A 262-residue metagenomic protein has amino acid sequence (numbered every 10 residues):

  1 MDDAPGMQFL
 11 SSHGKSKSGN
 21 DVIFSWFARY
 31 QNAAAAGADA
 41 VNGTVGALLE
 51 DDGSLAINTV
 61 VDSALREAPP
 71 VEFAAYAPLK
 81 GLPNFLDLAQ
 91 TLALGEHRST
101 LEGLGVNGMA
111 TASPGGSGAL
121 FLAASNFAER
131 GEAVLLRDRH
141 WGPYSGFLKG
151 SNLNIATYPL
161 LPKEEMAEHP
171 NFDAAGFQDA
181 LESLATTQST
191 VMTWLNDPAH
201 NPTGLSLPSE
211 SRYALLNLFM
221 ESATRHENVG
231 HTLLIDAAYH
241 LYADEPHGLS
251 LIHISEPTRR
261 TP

Functional and structural regions predicted by a protein language model:
M1-G14: Generic N-terminal amphipathic, Lys/Arg-enriched alpha-helix
M7, S16-P114: N-terminal small-domain helix-loop-helix segment of the aminotransferase-like
A36, A40, T187-T190, R225 (+1 more regions): A general structural signal for well-ordered secondary-structure junctions
V45, Y158-P162, E256: Active-site donor-binding loop signature of nucleotide-sugar glycosyltransferases
P69-G230, H240-L251: Conserved core of the PLP fold type I
L234: Generic enzyme active-site microenvironment
A237: Walker B catalytic acidic pair
I252-P262: Single conserved hydrophobic/aromatic residue that forms the stacking wall/gate of nucleotide- or nucleobase-binding
